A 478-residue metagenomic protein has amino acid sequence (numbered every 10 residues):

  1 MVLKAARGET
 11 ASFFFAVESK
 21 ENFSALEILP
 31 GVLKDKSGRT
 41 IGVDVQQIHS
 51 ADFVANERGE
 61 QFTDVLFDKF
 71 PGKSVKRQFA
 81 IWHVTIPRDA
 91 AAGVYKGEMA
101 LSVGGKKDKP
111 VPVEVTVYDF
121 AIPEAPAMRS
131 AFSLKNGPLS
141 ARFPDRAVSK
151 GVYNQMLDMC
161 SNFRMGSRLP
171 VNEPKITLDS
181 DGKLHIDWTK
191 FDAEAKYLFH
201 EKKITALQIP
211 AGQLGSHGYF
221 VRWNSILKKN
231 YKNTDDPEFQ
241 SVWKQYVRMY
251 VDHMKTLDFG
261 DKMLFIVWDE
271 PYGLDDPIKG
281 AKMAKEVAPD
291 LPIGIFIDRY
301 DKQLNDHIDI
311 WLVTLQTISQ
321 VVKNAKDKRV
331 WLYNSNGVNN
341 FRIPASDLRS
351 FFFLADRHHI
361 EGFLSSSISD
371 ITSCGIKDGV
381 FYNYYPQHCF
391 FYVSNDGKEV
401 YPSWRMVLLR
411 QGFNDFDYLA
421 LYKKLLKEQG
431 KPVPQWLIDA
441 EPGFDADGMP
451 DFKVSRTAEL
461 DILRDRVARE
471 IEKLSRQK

Functional and structural regions predicted by a protein language model:
M1, T10, F14-H83, A90-A91: Surface-exposed binding patches on compact interaction domains or structured appendages
M1-S12, A16-E21, K150-M156, N162-S167: Ser/Thr/Pro- and often Gln-rich low-complexity regulatory segments of eukaryotic transcriptional regulators
R7, Q78, A91, V148 (+4 more regions): Short, glycine/acidic-rich beta->alpha junctions
G8-E9, E18-F23, P87-A91, K106 (+2 more regions): Short, solvent-exposed loop/edge-beta patches enriched in aromatic
A51-R58, V84-T85, Y95-V103, K109-D290 (+3 more regions): Aromatic-lined carbohydrate-binding surfaces of glycoside hydrolases
D158-M159, S350-H358, N414-K424: Short, hydrophobic/amphipathic alpha-helical patches that form generic packing surfaces within helical domains
F220-V221, Y231-D235, F239-P277, M283-D298 (+1 more regions): Catalytic domains of carbohydrate-active enzymes that cleave complex glycans
I310-Y385: Catalytic-core region of carbohydrate-active enzymes that cleave or remodel glycosidic bonds
